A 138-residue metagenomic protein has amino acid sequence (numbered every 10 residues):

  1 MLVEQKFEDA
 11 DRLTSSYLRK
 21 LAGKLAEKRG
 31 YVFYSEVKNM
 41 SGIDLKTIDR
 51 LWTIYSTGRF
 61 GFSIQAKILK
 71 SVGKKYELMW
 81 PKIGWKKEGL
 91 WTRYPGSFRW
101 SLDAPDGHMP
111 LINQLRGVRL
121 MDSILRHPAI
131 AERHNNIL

Functional and structural regions predicted by a protein language model:
M1-L138: Surface-exposed peri-terminal alpha-helical interaction modules
